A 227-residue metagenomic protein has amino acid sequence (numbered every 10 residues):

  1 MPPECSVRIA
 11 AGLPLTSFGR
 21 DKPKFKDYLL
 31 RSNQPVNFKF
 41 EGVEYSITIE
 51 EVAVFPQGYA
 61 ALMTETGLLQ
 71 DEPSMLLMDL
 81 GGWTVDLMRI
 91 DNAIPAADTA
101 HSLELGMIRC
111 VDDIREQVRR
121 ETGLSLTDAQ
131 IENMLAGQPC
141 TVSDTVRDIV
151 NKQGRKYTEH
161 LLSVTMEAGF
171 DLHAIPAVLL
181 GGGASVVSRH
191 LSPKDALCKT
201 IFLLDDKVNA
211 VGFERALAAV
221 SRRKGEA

Functional and structural regions predicted by a protein language model:
M1-M75, I94-R109, A129-A227: Nucleotide/phosphate-binding catalytic cleft detector across ATP-hydrolyzing and phosphate-transferring enzymes
A60, G82-W83: Short, glycine/acidic-enriched loop or turn micro-motifs at the edges of active sites
M78: Phosphate-handling catalytic cores of nucleic-acid transaction enzymes
G81-G82, G183: Short glycine-enriched loops at secondary-structure junctions
V85-R89: Short beta-strand scaffold segments in enzyme catalytic cores
T122-L124: Short, basic interhelical loop/turn and adjoining N-cap of the next helix at nucleic-acid- or acidic-partner-contacting
